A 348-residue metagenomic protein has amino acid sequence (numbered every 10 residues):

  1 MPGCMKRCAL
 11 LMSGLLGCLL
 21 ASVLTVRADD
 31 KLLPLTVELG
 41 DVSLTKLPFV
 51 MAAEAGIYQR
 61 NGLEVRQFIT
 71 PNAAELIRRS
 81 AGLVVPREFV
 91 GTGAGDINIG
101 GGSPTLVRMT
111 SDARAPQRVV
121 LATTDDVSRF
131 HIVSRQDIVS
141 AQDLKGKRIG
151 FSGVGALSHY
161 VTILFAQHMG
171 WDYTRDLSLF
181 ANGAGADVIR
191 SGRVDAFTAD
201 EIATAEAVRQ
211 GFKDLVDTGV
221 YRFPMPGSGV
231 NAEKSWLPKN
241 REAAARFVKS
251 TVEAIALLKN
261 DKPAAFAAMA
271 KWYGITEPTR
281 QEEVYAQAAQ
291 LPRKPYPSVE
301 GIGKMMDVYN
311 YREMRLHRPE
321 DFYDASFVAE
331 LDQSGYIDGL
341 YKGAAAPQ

Functional and structural regions predicted by a protein language model:
M1-S13: Bacterial N-terminal signal peptides that target proteins for export
M12-S22: Bacterial N-terminal signal peptides
L24-A28: Sec/Tat signal peptide C-region and signal peptidase I cleavage site
D29-F180, V188, D195-E201, L215-T218 (+1 more regions): Short, glycine-/small- and polar/acidic-enriched structural segments that line small-molecule recognition paths
K46, R87, T105, H159 (+9 more regions): Extracytoplasmic/secreted envelope proteins and their assembly/folding machinery, especially bacterial periplasmic
T174, A184-W272: Pocket-lining segment of extracytoplasmic ligand-binding domains
P238-R318: Secondary-structure end/capping motifs
N310-Q348: Conserved C-terminal helix/tail region of periplasmic/extracytoplasmic solute-binding proteins
